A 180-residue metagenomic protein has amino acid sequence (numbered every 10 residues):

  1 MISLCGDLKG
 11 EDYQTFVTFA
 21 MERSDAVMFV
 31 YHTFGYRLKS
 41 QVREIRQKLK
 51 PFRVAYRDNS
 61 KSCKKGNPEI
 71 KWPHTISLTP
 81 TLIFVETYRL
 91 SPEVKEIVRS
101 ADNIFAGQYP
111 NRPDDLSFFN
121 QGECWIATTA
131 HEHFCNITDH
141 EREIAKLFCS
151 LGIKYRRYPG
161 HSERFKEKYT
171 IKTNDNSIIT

Functional and structural regions predicted by a protein language model:
M1-T180: Structured alpha/beta or helical-core interaction and ligand-binding surfaces enriched in interleaved
